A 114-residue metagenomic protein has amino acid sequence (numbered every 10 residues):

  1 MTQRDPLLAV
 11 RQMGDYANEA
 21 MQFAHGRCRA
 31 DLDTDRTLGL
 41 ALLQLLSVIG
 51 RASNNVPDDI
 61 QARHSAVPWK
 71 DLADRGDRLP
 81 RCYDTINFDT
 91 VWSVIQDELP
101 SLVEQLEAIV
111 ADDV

Functional and structural regions predicted by a protein language model:
M1-V114: Solvent-exposed interaction patches of small proteins and small membrane subunits
